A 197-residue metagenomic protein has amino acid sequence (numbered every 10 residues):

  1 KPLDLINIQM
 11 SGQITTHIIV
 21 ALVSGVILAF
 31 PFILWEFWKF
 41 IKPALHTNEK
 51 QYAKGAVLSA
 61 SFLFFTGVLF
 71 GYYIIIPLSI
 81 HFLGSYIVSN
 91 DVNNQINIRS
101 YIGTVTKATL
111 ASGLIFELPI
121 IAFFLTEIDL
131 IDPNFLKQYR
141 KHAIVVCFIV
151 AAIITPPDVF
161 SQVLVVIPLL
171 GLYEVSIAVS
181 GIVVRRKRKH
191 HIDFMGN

Functional and structural regions predicted by a protein language model:
K1-N197: Membrane topogenic/interface segments and analogous intrinsically disordered interaction regions
